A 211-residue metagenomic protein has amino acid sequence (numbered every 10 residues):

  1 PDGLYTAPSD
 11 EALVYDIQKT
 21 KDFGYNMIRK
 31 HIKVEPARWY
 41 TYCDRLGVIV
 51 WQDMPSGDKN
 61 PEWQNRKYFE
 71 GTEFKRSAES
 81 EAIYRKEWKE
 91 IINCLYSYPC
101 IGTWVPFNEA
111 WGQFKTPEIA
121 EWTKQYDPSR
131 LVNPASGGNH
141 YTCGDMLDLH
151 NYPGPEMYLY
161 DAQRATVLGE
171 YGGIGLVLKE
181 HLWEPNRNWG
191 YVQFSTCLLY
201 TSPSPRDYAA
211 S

Functional and structural regions predicted by a protein language model:
P1-T20: N-terminal carbohydrate-binding accessory modules
I17, M27-S202, R206: Substrate-binding/catalytic cleft of secreted carbohydrate-active enzymes, primarily glycoside hydrolases
Y208-S211: N-terminal low-complexity segments that are often proline-rich with Ser/Thr-Pro
